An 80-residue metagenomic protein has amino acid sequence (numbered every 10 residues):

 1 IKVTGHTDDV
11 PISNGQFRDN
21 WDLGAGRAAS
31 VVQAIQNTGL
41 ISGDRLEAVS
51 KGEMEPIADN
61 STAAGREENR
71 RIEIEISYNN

Functional and structural regions predicted by a protein language model:
H6-N80: Periplasmic OmpA-like peptidoglycan-binding domain that tethers envelope proteins to the cell wall
